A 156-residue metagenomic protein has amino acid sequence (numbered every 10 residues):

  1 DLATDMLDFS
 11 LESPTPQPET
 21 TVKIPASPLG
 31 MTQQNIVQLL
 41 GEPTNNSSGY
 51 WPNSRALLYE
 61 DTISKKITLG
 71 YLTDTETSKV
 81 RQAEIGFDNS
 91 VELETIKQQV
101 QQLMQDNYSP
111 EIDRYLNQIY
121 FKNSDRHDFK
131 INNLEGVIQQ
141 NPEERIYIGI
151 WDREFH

Functional and structural regions predicted by a protein language model:
D1-N35: N-terminal, intrinsically disordered, polar/charged segments of Gram-positive cell-envelope systems that serve as
L2-S13, S54-T75: Compositionally biased P/S/T/G-rich terminal and signal peptide-adjacent segments that lie outside catalytic cores
P18-S27, L58, R81-V91, R126: Second-shell loop/turn segments in exported
M31, N35-L39, T95, Q99: Extracytoplasmic/secreted proteins, especially bacterial periplasmic and envelope-associated proteins
G41-W51, D106-R114: Short, well-structured beta-strand/strand-turn elements
Y50-L58, Q118, S124-R126: Short, hydrophobic/aromatic-rich segments at coil-to-beta transitions
K65-F121: Long, charged/polar, surface-exposed segments that mediate recognition or autoinhibition
D125-D152: Short, exposed beta-strand-loop hairpins at the edges of beta-sheets in extracellular/periplasmic proteins
